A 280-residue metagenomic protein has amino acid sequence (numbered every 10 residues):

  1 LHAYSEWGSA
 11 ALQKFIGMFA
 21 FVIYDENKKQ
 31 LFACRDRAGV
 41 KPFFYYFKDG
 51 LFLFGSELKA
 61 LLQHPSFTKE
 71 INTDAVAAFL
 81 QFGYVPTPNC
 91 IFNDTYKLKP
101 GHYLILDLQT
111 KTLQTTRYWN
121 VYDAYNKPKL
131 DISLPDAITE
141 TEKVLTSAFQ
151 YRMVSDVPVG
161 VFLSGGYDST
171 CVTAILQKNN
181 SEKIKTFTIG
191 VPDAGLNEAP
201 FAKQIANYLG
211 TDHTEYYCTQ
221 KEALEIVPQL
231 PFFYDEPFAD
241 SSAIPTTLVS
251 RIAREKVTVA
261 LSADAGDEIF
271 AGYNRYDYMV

Functional and structural regions predicted by a protein language model:
L1-Y234, T246, S250: Cysteine-centered catalytic environments shared across enzyme families
R37, L248-V280: Active-site adenylate/phosphate-handling loop in enzymes that bind or generate adenylated species
S169, A199, S241, A265-I269: Generic detector of well-ordered alpha-helical packing
G195, P237, L261-D264: Exposed, low-complexity/repetitive linear segments and helix-based recognition motifs, biased toward charged/polar
F238-P245, M279-V280: Catalytic subdomain that performs nucleotidyl-dependent activation
